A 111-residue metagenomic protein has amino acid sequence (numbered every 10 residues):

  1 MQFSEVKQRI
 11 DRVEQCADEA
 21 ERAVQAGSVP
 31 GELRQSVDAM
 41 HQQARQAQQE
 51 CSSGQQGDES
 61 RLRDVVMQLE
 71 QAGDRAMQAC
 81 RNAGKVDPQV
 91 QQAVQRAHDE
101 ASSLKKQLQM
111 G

Functional and structural regions predicted by a protein language model:
M1, G54-G57, G111: Residue-level signal for short amphipathic helical patches enriched in basic/charged and nearby hydrophobic residues
Q2-R34: Short terminal alpha-helical segments
S4, D11-E14, D18, D38-R45 (+4 more regions): Generic structural signal for well-ordered, non-transmembrane alpha-helical segments in soluble/cytosolic regions
Q15, R22-Q25, Q49, S53 (+2 more regions): Heptad-repeat alpha-helical rod positions in long coiled-coil/spectrin-like domains
A23-G27, L33-S36, A79-A83, A93-Q95: A generic structured-segment signal
V24-Q71: Amphipathic alpha-helical interaction modules
M77-G111: Amphipathic alpha-helical binding modules
